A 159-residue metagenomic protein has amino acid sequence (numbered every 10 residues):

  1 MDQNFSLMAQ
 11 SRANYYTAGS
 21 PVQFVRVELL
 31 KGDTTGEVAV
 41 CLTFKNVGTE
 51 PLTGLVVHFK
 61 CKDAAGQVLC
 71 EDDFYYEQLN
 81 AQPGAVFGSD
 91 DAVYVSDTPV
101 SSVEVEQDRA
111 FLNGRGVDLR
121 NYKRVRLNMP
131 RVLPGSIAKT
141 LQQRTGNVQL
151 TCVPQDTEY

Functional and structural regions predicted by a protein language model:
M1-T43, V47, N121-E158: Low-complexity, acidic Ser/Thr/Pro/Gly-rich terminal tails and inter-domain linkers that flank the onset of structured
N4-S6, G48, A65, F74 (+4 more regions): Intrinsic disorder/low-complexity detector
E50-G54, L69: Short acidic/proline- and small/hydrophobic-mixed sequence motifs that coincide with surface turns and coil-to-beta
V56-V57, F74: Hydrophobic beta-strand segments
F59-D63: Conserved aromatic beta-strand anchor motif in extracellular beta-sandwich/beta-rich domains
A64, V68-I137: Short, solvent-exposed, Trp/other aromatic-anchored flexible loops in extracytoplasmic proteins
